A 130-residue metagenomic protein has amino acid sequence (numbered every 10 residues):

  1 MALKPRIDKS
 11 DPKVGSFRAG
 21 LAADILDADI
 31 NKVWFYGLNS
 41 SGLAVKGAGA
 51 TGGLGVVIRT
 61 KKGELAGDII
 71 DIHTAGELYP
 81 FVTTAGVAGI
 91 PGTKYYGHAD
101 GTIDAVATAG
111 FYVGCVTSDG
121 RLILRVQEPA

Functional and structural regions predicted by a protein language model:
M1-A130: Surface-exposed, low-hydrophobicity beta-strand/loop segments enriched in small/polar/acidic residues
